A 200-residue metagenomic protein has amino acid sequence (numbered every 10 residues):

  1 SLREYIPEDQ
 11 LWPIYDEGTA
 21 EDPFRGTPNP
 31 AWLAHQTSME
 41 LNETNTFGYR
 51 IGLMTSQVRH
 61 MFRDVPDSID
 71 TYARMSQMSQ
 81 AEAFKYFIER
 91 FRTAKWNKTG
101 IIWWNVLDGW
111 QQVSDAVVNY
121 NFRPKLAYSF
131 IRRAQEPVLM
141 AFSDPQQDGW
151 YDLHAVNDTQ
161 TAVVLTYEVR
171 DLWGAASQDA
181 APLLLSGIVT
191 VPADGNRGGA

Functional and structural regions predicted by a protein language model:
S1-V163: Substrate-binding clefts and catalytic carboxylate motifs of secreted carbohydrate-active enzymes
G149-A193, R197-A200: Beta-strand-rich binding/interaction modules
